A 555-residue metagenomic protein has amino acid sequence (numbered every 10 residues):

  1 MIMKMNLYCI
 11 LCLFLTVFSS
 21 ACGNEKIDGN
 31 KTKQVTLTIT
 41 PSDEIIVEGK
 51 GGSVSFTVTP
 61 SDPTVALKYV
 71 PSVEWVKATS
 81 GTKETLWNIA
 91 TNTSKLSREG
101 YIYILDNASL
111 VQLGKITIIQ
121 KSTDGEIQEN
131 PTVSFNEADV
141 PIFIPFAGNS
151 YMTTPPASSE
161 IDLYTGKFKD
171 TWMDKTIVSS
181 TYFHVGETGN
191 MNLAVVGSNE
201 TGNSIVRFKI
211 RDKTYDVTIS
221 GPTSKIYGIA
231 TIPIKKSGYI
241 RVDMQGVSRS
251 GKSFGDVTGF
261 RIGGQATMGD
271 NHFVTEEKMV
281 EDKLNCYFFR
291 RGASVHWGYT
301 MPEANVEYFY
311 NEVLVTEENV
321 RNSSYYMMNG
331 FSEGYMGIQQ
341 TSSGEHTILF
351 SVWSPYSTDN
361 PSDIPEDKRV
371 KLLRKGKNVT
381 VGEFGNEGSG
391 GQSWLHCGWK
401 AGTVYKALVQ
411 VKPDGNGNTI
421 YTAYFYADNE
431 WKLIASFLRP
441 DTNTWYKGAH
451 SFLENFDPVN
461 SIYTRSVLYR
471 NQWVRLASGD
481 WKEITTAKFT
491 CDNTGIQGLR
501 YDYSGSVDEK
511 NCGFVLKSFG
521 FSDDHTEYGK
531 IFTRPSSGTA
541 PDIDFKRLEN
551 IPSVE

Functional and structural regions predicted by a protein language model:
K4-C12: Sec-dependent signal peptide recognition, specifically the positively charged N-region followed immediately by
L13-E44, L110-A138: Bacterial Sec-dependent N-terminal signal peptides
T36-P41, F56-W87: Surface-exposed binding patches on compact interaction domains or structured appendages
I45-K50: Short, solvent-exposed loop/linker segments at the N-terminal edge of repeated beta-sheet extracellular domains
K77, T123-G398, K406-P413, G417-E555: Extracytoplasmic
A90-S97, P233-K236: Surface-exposed, short loops/turns at beta-strand junctions within beta-sandwich domains
S97-A108: A short beta-strand micro-motif common to beta-rich folds, especially ectodomain repeats
N107-G114, G251-F254: Short, exposed coil/turn segments at beta-strand boundaries within extracellular/luminal domains
